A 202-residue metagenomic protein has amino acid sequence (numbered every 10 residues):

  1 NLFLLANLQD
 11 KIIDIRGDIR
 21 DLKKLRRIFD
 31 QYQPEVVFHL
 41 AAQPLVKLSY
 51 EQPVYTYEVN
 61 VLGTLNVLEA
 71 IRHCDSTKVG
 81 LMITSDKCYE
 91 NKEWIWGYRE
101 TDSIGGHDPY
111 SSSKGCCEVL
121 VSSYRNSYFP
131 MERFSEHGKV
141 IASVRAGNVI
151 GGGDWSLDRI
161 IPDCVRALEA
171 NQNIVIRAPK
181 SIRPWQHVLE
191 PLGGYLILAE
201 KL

Functional and structural regions predicted by a protein language model:
N1-A146, G193-A199: N-terminal Rossmann-like NAD(P)+-binding domain of SDR-like oxidoreductases, especially those catalyzing
R20, N66, K114, I150 (+3 more regions): Short, flexible micro-motifs
S49, N91, G153-L157, E169 (+1 more regions): Alpha-helix N-cap/helix-start motif
N91-K92, V175-A178: Short, hydrophobic secondary-structure boundary micro-motifs
H107-Y110, A146-D158, A178-E190: Glycine-rich "substrate-gating" loop/helix at the edge of Rossmann-like oxidoreductase active sites
K114-C117, L157, I161: A structural signal for well-ordered alpha-helical scaffolds and beta->alpha junctions
P162-V175, W185-L202: Alpha-helical substrate-binding/gating segment
